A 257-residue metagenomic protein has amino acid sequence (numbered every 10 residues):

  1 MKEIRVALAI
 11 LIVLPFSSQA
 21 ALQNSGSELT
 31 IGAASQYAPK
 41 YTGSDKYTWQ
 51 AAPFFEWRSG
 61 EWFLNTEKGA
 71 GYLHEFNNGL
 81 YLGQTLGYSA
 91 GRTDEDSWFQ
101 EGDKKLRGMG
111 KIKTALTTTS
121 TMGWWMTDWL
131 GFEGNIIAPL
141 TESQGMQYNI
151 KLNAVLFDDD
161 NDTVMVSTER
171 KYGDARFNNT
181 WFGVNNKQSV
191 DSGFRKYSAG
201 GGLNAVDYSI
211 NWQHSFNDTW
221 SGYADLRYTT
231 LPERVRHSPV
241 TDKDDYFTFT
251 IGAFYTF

Functional and structural regions predicted by a protein language model:
M1-E28, S44: Cleavable N-terminal export/targeting peptides
A21-Y72, Y81, R176: Short glycine/proline- and aromatic-enriched beta-strand/turn motifs that initiate or cap beta-hairpins
Q23-L29, W49-A51, G60-W62, N78-L82 (+7 more regions): Outer-envelope beta-barrel architecture signal
I31-Q36, F63, W98-G102, W125-E133 (+2 more regions): Flexible, solvent-exposed coil segments and beta strand-coil junctions, predominantly the extracellular/periplasmic
I31-Y37, T66-K68, Q84-Y88, S120 (+3 more regions): Transmembrane beta-barrel strands of outer-membrane/channel proteins
P39-A51, E95-T114, A199-G201, R234-P239: Surface-exposed strand-loop-strand hairpins of Gram-negative outer-membrane beta-barrel proteins
A52-F54, L152, D244-F257: Outer-membrane beta-barrel "beta-signal"
L73, A138-T141, G145-S221, T229-V235 (+2 more regions): Outer-membrane beta-barrel transmembrane domain signature
